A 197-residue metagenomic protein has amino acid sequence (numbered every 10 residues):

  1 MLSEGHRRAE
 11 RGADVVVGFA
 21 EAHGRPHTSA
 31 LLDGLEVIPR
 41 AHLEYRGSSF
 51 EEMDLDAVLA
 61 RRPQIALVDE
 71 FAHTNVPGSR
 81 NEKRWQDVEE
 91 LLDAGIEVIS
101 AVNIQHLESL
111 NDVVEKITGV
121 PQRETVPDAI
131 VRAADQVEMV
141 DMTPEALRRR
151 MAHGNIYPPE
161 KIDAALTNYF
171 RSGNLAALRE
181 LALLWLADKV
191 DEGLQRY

Functional and structural regions predicted by a protein language model:
L2-A60: Conserved P-loop
A13-V15, A20-P26, L31, D112 (+6 more regions): N-terminal cationic and glycine-rich segments that engage phosphates or anionic surfaces
D14, R62-I65, L91-S100: Loop/turn-to-beta-strand initiation segments
E21-P26, A72-H73, V98, I104-S109 (+1 more regions): Conserved nucleotide-binding/hydrolysis micro-motifs of P-loop NTPases
A66-V68, E97-I104, A133, V140: Structural recognition of the conserved hydrophobic beta-strand(s) that form the central parallel beta-sheet of P-loop
E70-W85, S109-D112: Conserved ATPase-coupling elements of RecA-like P-loop NTPase cores
K116-V140: A short helix-turn-beta junction within AAA+ P-loop NTPase domains corresponding to the substrate/partner-engaging
A133, V137-Y197: Membrane-embedded alpha-helical bundles that form conduits across membranes
